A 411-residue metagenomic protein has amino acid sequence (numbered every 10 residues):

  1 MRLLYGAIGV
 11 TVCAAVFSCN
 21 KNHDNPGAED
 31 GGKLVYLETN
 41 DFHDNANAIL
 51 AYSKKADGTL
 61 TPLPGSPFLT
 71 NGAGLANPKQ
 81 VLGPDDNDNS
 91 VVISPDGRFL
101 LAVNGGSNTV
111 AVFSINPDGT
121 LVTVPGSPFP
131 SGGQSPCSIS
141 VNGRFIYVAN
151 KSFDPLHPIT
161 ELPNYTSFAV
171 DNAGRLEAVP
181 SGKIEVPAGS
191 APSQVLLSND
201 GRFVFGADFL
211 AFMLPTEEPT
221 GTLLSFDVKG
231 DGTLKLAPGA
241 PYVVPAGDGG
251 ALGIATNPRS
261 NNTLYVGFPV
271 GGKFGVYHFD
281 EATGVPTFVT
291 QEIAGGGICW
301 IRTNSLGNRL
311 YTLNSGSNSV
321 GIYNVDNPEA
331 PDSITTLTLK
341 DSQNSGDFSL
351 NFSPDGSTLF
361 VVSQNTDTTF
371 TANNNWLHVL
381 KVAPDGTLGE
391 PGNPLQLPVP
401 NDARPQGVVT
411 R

Functional and structural regions predicted by a protein language model:
R2-G9, A14-K33: Bacterial Sec-dependent N-terminal signal peptides
N40-F42, K54, G105-G106, K151-F153 (+12 more regions): Short loop/turn segments immediately following the C-termini of beta-strands
Y52-L60, V112-L121, S167-L176, S225-K235 (+3 more regions): Short loop/turn segments immediately following beta-strands, especially the blade-tip and inter-blade linker loops
L60-G72, L121-P130, L176-E185, L234-V243 (+3 more regions): Beta-propeller fold detector
N71-I93, P130-G143, E185-F203, V243-T263 (+3 more regions): Beta-rich, blade/repeat-based domains predominating in secreted/periplasmic proteins but also intracellular
L121-L197: Asp-box/WD-like beta-propeller blade repeats and closely related beta-sheet repeat scaffolds
T371-R411: Blade-level signature of beta-propeller repeat domains, shared across WD40, Kelch, NHL, RCC1 and BNR/Asp-box propellers
